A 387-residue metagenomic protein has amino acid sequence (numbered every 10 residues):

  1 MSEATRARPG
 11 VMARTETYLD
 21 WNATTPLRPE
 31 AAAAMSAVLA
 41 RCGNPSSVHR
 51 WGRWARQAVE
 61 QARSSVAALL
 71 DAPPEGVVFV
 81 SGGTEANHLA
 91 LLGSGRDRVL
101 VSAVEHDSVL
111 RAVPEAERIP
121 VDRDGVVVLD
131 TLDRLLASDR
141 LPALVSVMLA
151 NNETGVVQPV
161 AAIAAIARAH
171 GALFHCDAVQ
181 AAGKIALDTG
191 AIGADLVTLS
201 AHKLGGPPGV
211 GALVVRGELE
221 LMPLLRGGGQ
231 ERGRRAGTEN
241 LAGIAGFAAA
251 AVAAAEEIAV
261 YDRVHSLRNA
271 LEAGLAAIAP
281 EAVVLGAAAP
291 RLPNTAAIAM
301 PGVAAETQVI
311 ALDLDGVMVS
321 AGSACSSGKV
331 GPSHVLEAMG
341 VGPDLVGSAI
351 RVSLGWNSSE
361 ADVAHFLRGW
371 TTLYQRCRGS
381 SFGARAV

Functional and structural regions predicted by a protein language model:
M1-V387: Pyridoxal 5′-phosphate
